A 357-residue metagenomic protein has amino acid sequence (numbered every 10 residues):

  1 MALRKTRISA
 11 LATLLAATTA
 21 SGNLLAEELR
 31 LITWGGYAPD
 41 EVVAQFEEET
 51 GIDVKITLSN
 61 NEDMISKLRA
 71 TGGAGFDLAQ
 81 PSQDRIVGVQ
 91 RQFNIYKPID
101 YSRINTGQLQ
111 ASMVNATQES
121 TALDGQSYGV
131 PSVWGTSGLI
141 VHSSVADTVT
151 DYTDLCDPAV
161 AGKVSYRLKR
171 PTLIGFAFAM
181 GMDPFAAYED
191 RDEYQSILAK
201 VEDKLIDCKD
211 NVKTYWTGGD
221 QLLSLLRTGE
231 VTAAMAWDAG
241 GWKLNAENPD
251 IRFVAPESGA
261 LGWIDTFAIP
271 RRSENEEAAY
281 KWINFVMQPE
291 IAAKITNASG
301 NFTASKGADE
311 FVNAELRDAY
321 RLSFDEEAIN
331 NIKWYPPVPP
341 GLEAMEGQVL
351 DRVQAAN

Functional and structural regions predicted by a protein language model:
A17-S21: N-terminal signal peptide c-region/cleavage motif recognized by signal peptidases
E27-V89: Early extracytoplasmic/lumenal segment of secretory-pathway proteins
Q80-L223: Extracytoplasmic ligand-binding site segments that recognize negatively charged/polar headgroups
R85-G88, A233-D250: A ligand-binding cleft/hinge motif common to bilobed small-molecule-binding domains
G138-V145, A177-A179, I264-N275, K294-I295: A bilobed periplasmic-binding-protein/Venus flytrap-type ligand-binding module shared by bacterial periplasmic
L198-C208, E247-R271: Periplasmic-binding protein-like
L261, P270-N330: Mature extracytoplasmic/periplasmic domains
E326-N357: Conserved C-terminal helix/tail region of periplasmic/extracytoplasmic solute-binding proteins
